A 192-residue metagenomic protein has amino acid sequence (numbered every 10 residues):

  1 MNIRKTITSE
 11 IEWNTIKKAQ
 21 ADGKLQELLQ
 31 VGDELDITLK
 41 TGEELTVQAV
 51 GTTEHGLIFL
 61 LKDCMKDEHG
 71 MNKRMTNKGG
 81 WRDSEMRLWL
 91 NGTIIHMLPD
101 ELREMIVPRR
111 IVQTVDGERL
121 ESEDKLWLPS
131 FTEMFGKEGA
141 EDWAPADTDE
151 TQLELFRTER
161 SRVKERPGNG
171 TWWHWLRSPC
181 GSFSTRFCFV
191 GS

Functional and structural regions predicted by a protein language model:
M1-S192: Collagenous Gly-X-Y triple-helix signature in extracellular proteins
